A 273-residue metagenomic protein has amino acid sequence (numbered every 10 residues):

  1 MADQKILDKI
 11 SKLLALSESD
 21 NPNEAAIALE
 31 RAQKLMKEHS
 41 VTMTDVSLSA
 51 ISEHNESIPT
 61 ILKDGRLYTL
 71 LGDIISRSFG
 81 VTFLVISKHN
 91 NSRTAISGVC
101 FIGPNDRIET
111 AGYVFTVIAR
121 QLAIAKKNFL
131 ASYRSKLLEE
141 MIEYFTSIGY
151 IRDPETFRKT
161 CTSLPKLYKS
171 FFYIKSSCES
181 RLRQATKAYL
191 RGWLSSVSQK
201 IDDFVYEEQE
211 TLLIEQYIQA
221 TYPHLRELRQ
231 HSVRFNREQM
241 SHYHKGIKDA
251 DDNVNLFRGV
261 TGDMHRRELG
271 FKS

Functional and structural regions predicted by a protein language model:
M1-S57: Long alpha-helical, hydrophobic tracts
D3-Q4, D45-S273: Extended, helix-rich structural scaffolds rather than catalytic motifs
